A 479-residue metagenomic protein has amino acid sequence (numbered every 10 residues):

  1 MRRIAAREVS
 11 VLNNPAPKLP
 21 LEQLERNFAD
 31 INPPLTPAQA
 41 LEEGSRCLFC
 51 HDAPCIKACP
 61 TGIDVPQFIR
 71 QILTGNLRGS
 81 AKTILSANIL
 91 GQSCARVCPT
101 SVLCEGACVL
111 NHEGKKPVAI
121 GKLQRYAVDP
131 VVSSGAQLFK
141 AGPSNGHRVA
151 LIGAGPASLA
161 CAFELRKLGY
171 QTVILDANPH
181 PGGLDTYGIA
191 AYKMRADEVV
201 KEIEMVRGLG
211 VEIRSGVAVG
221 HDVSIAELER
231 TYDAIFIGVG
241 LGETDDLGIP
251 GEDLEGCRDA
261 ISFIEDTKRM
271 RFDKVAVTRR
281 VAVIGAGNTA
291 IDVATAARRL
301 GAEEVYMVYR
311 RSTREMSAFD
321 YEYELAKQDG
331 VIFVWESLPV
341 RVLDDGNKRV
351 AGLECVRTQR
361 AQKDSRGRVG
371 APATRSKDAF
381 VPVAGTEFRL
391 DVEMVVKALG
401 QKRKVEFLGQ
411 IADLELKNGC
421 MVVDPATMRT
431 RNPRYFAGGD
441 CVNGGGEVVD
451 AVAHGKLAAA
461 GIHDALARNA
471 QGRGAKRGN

Functional and structural regions predicted by a protein language model:
M1-R148, A196, I235-E255, D344-V350 (+7 more regions): Ferredoxin-type iron-sulfur electron-transfer modules and their immediate structural context
I89, G155-P156, G287-T289, V442: Residue-level detector of alpha-helix initiation sites
Y126-P143, K201-H221, T244-L300, L416-A426 (+1 more regions): Glycine-rich dinucleotide-binding loop and its adjacent helix/turn
H147-V173, A290-R298: N-terminal Rossmann-like FAD-binding beta1-loop-alpha1 element of flavoenzymes
A157, P179-H180, G242, T289 (+1 more regions): Conserved Rossmann-like nucleotide-cofactor binding loop
I174, N178-L209, I213, A294-R341 (+1 more regions): Rossmann-like dinucleotide-binding cores of NAD(P)H-dependent redox enzymes
S215-E229, E336-K348, A361: A conserved short coil-to-beta-strand element within the FAD-binding core of flavoproteins
D253-T278, A371-G445: FAD-site-proximal beta/loop scaffold in flavoenzymes
